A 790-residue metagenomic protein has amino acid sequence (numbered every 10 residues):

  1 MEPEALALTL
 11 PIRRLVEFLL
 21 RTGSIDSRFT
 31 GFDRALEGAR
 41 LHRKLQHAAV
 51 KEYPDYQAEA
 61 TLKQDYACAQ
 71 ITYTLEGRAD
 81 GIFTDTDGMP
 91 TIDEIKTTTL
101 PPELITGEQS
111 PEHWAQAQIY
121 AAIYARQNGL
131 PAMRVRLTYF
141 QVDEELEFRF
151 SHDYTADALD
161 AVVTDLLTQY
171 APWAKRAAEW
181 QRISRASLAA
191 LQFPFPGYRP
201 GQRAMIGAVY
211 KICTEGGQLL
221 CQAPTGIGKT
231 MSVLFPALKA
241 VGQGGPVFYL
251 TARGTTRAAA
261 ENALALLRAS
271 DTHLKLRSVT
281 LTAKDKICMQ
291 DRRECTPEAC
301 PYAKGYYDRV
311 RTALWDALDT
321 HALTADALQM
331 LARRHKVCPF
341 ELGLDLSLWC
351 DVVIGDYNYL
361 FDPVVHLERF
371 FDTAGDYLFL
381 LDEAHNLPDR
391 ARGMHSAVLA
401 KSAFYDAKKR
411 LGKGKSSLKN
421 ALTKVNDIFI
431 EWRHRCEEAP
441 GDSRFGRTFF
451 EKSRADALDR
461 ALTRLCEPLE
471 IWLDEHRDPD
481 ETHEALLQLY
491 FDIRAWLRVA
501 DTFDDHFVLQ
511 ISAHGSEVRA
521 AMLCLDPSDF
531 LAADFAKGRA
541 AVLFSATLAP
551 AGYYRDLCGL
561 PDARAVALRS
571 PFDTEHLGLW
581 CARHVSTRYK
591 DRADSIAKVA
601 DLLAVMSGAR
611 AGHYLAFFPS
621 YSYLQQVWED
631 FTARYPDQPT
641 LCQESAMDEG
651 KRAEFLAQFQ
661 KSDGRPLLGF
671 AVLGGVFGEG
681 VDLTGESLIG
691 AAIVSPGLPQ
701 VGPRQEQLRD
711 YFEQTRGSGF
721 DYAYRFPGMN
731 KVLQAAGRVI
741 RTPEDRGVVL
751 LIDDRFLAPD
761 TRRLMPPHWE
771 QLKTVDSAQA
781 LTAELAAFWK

Functional and structural regions predicted by a protein language model:
M1-D85, M89, A115: Metal-dependent nuclease catalytic cores that hydrolyze phosphodiester bonds in DNA/RNA, characterized by
Q64-D160: Mg2+/Mn2+-dependent nuclease catalytic core
E179-Q222: Conserved pre-motif I regulatory segment
R185-A186, Q192, G245-V353, F361 (+5 more regions): A substrate-engagement module of RecA-like helicase motors
T214-P236: Walker A/P-loop
V233, A258, H335-V352, Y357-C466 (+2 more regions): Signature of the SF2 helicase/ATPase Hel1-core->accessory helical subdomain module
L328-V353, P363-F370, I471-S586, K590 (+4 more regions): A contiguous, basic/glycine-rich beta-loop/short-helix subdomain that forms a polymer-engagement track
R583-D594, E644-L757: Conserved RecA-like P-loop NTPase helicase motor core
